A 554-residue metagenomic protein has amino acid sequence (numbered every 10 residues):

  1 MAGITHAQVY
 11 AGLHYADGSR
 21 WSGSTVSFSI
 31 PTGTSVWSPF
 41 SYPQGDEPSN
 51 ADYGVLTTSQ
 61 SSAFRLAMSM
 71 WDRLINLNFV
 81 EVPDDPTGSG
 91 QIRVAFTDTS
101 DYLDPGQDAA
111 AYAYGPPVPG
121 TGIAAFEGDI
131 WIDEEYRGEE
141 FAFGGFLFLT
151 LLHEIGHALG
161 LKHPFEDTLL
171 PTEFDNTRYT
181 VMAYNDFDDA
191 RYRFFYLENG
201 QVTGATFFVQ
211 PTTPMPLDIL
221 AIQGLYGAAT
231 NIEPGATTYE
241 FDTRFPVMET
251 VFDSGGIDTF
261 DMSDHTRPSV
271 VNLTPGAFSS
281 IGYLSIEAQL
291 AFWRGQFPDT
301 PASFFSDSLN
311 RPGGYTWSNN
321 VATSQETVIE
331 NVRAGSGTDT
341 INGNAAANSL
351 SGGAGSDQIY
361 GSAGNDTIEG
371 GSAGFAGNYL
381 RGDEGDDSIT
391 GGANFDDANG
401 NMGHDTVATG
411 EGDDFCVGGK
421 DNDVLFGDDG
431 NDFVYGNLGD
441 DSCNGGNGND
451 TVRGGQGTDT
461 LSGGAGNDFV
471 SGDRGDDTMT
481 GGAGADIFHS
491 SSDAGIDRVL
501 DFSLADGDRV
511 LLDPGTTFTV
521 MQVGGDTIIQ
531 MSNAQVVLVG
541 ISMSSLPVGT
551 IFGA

Functional and structural regions predicted by a protein language model:
M1-V332: Zinc-dependent metalloendopeptidases
V26-S29, A485-I487, Q530-M531, L538: Right-handed beta-helix
G138-L149, L169, F174-N176, N185-D188 (+6 more regions): Acidic, glycine-rich calcium-binding repeat modules characteristic of RTX/beta-roll and related beta-solenoid repeat
T266, A494, G515, M531-A534: Glycine-centered tight beta-turn/hairpin loop motif at sheet-sheet or coil-to-beta transitions
T266-P268, A277-F278, T517-F518, V536 (+1 more regions): Short, surface-exposed beta-strand-loop junctions and turns on beta-sheet-rich folds
D299-S303, S318, E326, E330 (+1 more regions): Low-complexity acidic/polar repeat-biased segments
P312-W317, V321, V328-N331, S336-G343 (+5 more regions): Extracellular parallel beta-helix/beta-solenoid repeat domains
